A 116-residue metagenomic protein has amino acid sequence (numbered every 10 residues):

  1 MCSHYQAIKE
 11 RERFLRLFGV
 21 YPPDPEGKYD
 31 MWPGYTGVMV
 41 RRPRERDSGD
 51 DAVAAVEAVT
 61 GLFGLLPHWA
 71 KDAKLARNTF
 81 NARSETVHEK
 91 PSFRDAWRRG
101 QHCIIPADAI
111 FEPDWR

Functional and structural regions predicted by a protein language model:
M1-R116: Short linear sequence motif anchored by a di-proline
